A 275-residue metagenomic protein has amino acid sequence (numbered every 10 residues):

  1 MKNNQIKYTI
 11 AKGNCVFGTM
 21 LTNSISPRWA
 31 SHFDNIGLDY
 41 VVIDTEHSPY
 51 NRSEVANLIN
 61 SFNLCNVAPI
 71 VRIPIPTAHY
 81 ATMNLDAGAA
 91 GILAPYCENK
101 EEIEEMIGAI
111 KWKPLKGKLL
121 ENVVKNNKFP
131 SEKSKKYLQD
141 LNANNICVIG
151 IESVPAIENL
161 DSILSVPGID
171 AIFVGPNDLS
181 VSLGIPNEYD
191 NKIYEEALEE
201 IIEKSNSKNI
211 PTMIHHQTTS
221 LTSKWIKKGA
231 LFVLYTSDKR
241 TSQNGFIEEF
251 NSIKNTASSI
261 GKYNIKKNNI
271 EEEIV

Functional and structural regions predicted by a protein language model:
M1-M20, E132-A143, E199-E200, S207 (+2 more regions): N-terminal amphipathic alpha-helix/helix-capping segment at the start of soluble metabolic enzymes
M1-P69, I75-P76, G108, V166-I169: Conserved N-terminal beta1-alpha1 strand-loop-helix module at the mouth
V16-L21, V41-I43, P69-I73, I92-A94 (+5 more regions): Hydrophobic faces of well-ordered beta-strands that scaffold small-molecule active sites in alpha/beta enzyme cores
I36-Y40, L85-G91, K111-W112, S165-A171 (+1 more regions): Glycine-enriched alpha-helix->loop->beta-strand junction motifs that scaffold or abut catalytic
R52-A78, T82-D86, G108-K116, Q139-N142 (+2 more regions): Alpha-helix-loop-beta-strand connector modules within alpha/beta enzyme cores
H79, A89-P167, G261-I274: Conserved anion-binding
G91-M106, I172-V181, A230-E249: Glycine-rich phosphate-binding active-site loops on the catalytic face of alpha/beta enzymes
S237-T241, G245-V275: Extended, intrinsically disordered, low-complexity segments
